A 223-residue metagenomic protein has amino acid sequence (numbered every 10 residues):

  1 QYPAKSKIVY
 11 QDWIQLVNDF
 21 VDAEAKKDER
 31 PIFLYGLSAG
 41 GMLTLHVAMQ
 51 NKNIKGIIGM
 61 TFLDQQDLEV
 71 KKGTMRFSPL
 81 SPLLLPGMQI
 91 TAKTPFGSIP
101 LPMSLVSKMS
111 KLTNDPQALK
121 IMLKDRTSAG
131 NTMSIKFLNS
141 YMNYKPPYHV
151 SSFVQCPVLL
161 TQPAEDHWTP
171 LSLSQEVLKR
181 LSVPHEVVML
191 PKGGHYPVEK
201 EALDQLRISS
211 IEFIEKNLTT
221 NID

Functional and structural regions predicted by a protein language model:
Q1-D28: Catalytic nucleophile-loop/oxyanion-hole region of alpha/beta-hydrolase and closely related hydrolase-like folds
K27-S38: Alpha/beta-hydrolase fold nucleophile elbow
A39, L43-G130: Alpha/beta-hydrolase-fold enzymes
A129, E165-T169, Y196: Acidic catalytic loop of the alpha/beta-hydrolase fold
V154, L160-Q162, D166: Short beta-strand/loop motif that positions the catalytic acidic residue of the alpha/beta-hydrolase fold
C156, P170-K179: Short alpha-helix in the alpha/beta-hydrolase fold that links the catalytic acid
Q175, K179-Y196: Catalytic histidine neighborhood in serine/cysteine hydrolases with alpha/beta-hydrolase-type architecture
G193-L206: Catalytic histidine-centered segment of alpha/beta-hydrolase-like enzymes
